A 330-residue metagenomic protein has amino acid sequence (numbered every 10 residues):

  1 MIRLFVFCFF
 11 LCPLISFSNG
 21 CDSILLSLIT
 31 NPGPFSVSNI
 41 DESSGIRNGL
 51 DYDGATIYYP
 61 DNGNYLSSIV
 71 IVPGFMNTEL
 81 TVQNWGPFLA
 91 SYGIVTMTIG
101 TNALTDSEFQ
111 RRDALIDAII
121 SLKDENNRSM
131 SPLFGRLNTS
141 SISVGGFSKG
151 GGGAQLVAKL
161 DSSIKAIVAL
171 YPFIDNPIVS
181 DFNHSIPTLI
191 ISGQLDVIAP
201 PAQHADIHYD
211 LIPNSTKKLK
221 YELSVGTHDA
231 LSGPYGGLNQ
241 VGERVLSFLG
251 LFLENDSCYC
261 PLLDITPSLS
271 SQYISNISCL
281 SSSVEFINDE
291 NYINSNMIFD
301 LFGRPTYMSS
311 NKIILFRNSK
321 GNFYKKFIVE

Functional and structural regions predicted by a protein language model:
N19-N64: N-terminal cap/lid segment of alpha/beta-hydrolase-fold proteins
Y65-G74: Short beta-strand element of the alpha/beta-hydrolase
L80-I99: Short amphipathic alpha-helix adjacent to the substrate-entry channel of hydrolases
F109-S148: Gly/Ser-rich "nucleophile elbow"/oxyanion-hole loop immediately N-terminal to the catalytic nucleophile in hydrolases
I190-S192: Short beta-strand/loop motif that positions the catalytic acidic residue of the alpha/beta-hydrolase fold
A199-D210: Short alpha-helix in the alpha/beta-hydrolase fold that links the catalytic acid
V225, S232-V284: Alpha/beta-hydrolase-fold serine-hydrolase catalytic core, especially in secreted/extracellular enzymes
C279-T306: Residue-level detector of functionally pivotal "anchor" positions at catalytic/ligand-binding pockets or at interdomain
